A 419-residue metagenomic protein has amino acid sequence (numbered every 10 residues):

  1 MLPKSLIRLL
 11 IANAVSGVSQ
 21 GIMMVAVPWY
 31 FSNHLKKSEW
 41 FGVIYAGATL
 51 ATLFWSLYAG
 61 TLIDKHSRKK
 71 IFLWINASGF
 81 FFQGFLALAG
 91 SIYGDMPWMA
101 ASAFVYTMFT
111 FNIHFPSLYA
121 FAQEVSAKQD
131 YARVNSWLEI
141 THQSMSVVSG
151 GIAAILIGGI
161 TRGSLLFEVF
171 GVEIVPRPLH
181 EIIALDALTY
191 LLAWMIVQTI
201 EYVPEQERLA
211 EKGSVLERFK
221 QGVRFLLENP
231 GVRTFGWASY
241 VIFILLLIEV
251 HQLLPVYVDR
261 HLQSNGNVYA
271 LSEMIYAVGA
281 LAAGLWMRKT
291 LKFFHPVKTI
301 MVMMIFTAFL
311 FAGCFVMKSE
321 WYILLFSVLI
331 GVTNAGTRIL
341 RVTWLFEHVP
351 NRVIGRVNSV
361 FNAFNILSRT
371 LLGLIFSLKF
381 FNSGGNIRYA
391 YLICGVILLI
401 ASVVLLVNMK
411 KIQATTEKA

Functional and structural regions predicted by a protein language model:
M1-L6, Y202-W237: Juxtamembrane intracellular "pre-TM" segments in multi-pass secondary transporters
R8-L9, D95-A103, F235, W321-S327: Short hydrophobic/alpha-helical segments at membrane-entry points of transmembrane helices in Major Facilitator
V27, I113-S126, G336-V349: Intracellular juxtamembrane helix-capping segments at the cytosolic ends of symmetry-related transmembrane helices
W29-N33, A87-I92, V148-I183, R260-H261 (+1 more regions): Transmembrane alpha-helix termini and helix-breaking/packing motifs in multi-pass membrane transporters
G42-A48, L53-K65, K69-F81, F85 (+2 more regions): C-terminal transmembrane bundle of multi-pass solute transporters/carriers
A103-S144: Cytoplasmic helix-loop-helix junction between adjacent transmembrane helices in 12-TM secondary transporters
A120, E124, V175-L179, I183-G213 (+1 more regions): Helix-loop junctions on the cytosolic side of multi-pass membrane transporters, especially the intracellular loop
S164-V169, L179-H180, R218, R224-G284: A single, central transmembrane helix in multi-pass transporters
